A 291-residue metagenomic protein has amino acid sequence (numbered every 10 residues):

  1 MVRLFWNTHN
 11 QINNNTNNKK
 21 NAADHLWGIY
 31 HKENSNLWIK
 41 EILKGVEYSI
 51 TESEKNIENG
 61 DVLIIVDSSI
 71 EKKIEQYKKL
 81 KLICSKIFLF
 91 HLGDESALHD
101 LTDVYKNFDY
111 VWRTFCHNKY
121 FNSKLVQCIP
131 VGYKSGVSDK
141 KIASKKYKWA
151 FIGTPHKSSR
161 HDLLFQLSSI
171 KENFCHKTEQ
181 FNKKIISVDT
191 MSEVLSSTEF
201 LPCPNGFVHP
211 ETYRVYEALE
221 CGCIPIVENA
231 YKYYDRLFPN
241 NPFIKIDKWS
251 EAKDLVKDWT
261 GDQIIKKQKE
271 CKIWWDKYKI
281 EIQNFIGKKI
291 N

Functional and structural regions predicted by a protein language model:
M1-K245, W274-I290: Nucleotide-sugar donor-binding catalytic core of glycosyltransferases
N240-W259: Acidic, PIN/NYN-like endoribonuclease modules and their adjacent C-terminal/linker elements
D254-W274: Conserved donor-nucleotide binding/catalytic region of nucleotide-linked donor-dependent transferases
